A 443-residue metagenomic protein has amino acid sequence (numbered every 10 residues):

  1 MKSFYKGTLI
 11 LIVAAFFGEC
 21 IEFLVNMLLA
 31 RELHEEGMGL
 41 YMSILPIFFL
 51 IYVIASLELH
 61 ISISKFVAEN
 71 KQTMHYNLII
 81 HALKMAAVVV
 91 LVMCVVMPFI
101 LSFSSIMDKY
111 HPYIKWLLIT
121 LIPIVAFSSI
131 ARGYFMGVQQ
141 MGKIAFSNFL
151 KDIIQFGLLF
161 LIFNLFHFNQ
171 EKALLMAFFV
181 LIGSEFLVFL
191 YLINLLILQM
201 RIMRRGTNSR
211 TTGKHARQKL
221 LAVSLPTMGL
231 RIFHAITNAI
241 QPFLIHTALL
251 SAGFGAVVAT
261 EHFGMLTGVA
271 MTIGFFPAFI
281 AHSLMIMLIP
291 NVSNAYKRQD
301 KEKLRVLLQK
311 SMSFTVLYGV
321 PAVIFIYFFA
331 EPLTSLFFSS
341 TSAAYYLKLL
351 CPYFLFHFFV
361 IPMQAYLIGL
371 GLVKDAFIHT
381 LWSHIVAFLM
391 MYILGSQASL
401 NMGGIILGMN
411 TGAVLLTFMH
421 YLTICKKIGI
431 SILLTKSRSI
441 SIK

Functional and structural regions predicted by a protein language model:
S3-H60, P226-A248: Signature of the first transmembrane helix
I10-G18, E22, V180-M200, T211-I286: Transmembrane helical elements of multi-pass membrane transporters/channels
S56-N70, M271-R298: Helix-loop junctions and terminal segments of transmembrane helices in multi-pass membrane transport/translocation
V92-P112, P321-S339: Short membrane-interface helical motifs at transmembrane helix boundaries in multi-pass membrane transporters
M107-A131, S339-M363: Alpha-helical transmembrane segments of multi-pass membrane proteins
V125-S147, P352-W382: Membrane-interface junctions at transmembrane-helix termini in multi-pass inner-membrane proteins
G133, I162-N164, G183-R210, I393 (+1 more regions): C-terminal transmembrane helix end/exit motif
M141-K143, I153-V188, G371-K374, H384-F418 (+1 more regions): Membrane-interface helix-loop junctions in multi-pass transport and translocation proteins
